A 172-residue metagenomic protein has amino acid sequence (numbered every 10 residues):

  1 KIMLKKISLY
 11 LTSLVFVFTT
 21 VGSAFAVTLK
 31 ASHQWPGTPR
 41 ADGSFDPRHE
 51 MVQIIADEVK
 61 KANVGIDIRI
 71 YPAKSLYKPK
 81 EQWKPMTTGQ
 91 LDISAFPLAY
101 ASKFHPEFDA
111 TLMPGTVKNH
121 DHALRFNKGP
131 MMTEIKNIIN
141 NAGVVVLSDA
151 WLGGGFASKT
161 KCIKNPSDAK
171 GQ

Functional and structural regions predicted by a protein language model:
K1-I7: Positively charged n-region of N-terminal signal peptides that target proteins for export
Y10-T20: Bacterial N-terminal signal peptides
T20-A26: Sec/Tat signal peptide C-region and signal peptidase I cleavage site
V27-L29, G171-Q172: Nucleotide donor/acceptor-binding cores
T28, G65-R69: Residues at or immediately flanking beta-strands
K30-V52, A73-Y77: Extracytoplasmic "Venus flytrap"
Q53-K60, G65, T87, D92 (+1 more regions): Contiguous mixed-secondary-structure segments that line small-molecule binding/active-site clefts of soluble domains
I70-K84: Short helix-initiation/N-cap motifs at beta->coil->alpha
